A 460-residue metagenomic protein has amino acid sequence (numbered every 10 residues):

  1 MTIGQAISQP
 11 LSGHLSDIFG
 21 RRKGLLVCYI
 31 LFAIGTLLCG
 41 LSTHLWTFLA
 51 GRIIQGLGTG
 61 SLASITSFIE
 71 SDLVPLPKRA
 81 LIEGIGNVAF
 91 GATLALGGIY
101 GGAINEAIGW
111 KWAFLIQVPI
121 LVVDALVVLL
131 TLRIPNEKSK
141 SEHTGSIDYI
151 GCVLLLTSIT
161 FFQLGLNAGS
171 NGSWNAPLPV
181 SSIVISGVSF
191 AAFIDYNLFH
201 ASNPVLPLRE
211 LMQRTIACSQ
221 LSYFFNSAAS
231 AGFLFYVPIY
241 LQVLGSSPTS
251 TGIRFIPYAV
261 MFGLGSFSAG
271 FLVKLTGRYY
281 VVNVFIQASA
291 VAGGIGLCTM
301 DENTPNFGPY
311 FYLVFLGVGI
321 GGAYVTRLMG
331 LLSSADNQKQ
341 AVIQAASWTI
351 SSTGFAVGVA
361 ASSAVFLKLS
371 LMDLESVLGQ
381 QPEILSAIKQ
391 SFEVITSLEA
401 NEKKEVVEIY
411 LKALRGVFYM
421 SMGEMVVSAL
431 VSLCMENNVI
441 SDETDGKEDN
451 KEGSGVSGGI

Functional and structural regions predicted by a protein language model:
M1, P177-L178, V188, A192-V342: Transmembrane core module of solute transporters
T2, S8-I150: Helix-loop-helix hairpins in multi-pass membrane proteins, especially solute transporters
L15-S16, C39, F48, Y100-I108 (+5 more regions): Interfacial helix-cap and linker-helix signal at transmembrane-aqueous boundaries of multi-pass secondary transporters
L25-L31, G35, G51, G58 (+11 more regions): Residue-level signature of the transmembrane alpha-helical cores of Major Facilitator Superfamily-type secondary
L41-R52, G109, T299-L313, K368-D373: Helix-loop junctions at membrane interfaces in 12-TM secondary transporters
A89, T93-G102, G308-S386, G416-M420: Small-residue-rich alpha-helical segments with characteristic i,i+4
I108-L221: Hydrophobic transmembrane-helix bundles of small-molecule transporters
F392-I460: Transmembrane-helix exit segments and adjacent C-terminal regions of multi-pass membrane proteins
